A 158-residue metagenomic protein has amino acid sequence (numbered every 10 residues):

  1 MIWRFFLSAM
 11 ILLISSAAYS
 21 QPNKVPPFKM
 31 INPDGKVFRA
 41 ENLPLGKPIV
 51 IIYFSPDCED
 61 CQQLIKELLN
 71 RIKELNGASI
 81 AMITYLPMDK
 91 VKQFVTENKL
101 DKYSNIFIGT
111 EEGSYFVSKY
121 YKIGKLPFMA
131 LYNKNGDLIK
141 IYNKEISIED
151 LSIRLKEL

Functional and structural regions predicted by a protein language model:
M1-K24, L158: Bacterial Sec-dependent N-terminal signal peptides
A18-E41: N-terminal "domain-start" segment that seeds a small globular fold
K24, K47, G124-L126: Short, small/polar residue-rich loop motifs at catalytic or cofactor-binding pockets
I31-N32, T110, Y132: Hydrophobic alpha-helical segments, especially N-terminal targeting/anchoring helices
E41-Q62, L68: Short active-site neighborhood of thiol/selenol oxidoreductases, capturing the structured segment around
Q62-L100, Y115-V117: Structural microenvironment flanking redox-active thiols in thiol-disulfide oxidoreductases
K99-L126: Short, internal strand/loop/helix patches that form the active-site neighborhood or redox-interaction surface
K125, L131-L158: Thiol-/selenol-based redox modules, centered on thioredoxin-like and closely related oxidoreductase domains
